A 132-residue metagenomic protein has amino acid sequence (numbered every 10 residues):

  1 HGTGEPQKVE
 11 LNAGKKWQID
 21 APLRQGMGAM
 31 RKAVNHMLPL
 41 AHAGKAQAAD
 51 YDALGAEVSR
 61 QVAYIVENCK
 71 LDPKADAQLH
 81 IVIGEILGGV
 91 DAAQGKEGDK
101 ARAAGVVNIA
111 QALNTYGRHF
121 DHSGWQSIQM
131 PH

Functional and structural regions predicted by a protein language model:
H1-A46, I128: Immediate post-signal-peptide N-terminus of mature secreted/exported proteins
G2, V9, H36-M37, G44 (+4 more regions): Generic signal for short, ordered secondary-structure residues within or immediately flanking folded domains
K16, L40-Y51, D72, D76 (+1 more regions): Alpha-helical rod/repeat scaffolding segments in eukaryotic adaptors/tethers and long-chain four-helix cytokines
W17, L23, A75-A77, E85 (+1 more regions): A generic structural micro-environment signature that highlights single residues at secondary-structure boundaries
R24, G28-R31, N35, D52 (+4 more regions): Generic structural signal for well-ordered, non-transmembrane alpha-helical segments in soluble/cytosolic regions
Q61-H80: Short, solvent-exposed, charged loop/turn and helix-capping segments that join or cap alpha-helices on peripheral
N68, L79-H132: Helix-rich interaction surfaces within compact, conserved domain-sized segments that mediate assembly or partner
